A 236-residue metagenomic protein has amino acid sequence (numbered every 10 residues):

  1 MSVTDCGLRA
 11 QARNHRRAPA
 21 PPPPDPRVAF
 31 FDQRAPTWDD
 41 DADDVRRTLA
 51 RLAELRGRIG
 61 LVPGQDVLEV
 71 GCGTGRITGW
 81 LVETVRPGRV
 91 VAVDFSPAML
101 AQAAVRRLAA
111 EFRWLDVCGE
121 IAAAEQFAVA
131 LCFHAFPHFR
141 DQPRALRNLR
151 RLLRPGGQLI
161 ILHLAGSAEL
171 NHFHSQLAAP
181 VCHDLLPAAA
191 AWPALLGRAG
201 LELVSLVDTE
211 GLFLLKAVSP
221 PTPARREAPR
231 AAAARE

Functional and structural regions predicted by a protein language model:
S2-G60, R76, W80, M99-Q102 (+2 more regions): Conserved class I S-adenosyl-L-methionine
L68, T74-G119: Class I SAM-dependent methyltransferase SAM/SAH-binding core
L131: A conserved beta-strand element that flanks and buttresses the S-adenosyl-L-methionine
H134-A135: Short catalytic micro-motifs in class I SAM-dependent methyltransferases
P143-P155: A short glycine-rich, Lys/Arg-flanked "PGG" loop and its adjoining helix->strand segment in the class I
I160-L186: Conserved class I S-adenosyl-L-methionine
D184-A199: Short alpha-helix
S205-E236: Core SAM-dependent methyltransferase catalytic element
